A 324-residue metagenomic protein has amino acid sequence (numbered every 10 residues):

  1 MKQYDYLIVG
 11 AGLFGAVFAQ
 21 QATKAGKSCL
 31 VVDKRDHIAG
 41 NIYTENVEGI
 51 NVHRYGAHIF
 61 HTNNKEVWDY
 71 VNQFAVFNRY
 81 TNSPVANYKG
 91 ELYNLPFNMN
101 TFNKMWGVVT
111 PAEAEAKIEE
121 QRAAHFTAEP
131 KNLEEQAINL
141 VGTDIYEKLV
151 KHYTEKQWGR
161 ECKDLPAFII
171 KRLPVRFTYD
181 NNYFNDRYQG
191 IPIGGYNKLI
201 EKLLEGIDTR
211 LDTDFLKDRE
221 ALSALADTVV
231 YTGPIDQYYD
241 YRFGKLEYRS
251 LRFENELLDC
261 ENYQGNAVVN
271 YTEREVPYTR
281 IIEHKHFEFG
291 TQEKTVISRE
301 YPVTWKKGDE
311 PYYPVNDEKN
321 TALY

Functional and structural regions predicted by a protein language model:
Y4-V31: N-terminal Rossmann-like FAD-binding beta1-loop-alpha1 element of flavoenzymes
V9-A11, V32-K34, T62-N63, G194 (+2 more regions): Short His-Asn-centered micro-motif
T23-E48: Glycine-rich FAD pyrophosphate-binding loop
S28, N51, V76, D208-R210: Conserved beta-strand segments of alpha/beta enzyme cores
I42-E45, F97-M99, E293: Short aromatic-enriched loop/helix-cap "lid" or pocket-rim segments at secondary-structure transitions that line
E48-A124: Dinucleotide-binding Rossmann-like beta1-alpha1 core, especially the glycine-rich loop that anchors the ADP
K89-Y93, M99-T228, T232-Y239: Active-site/ligand-binding neighborhood in enzyme catalytic cores
F215-Y324: Mid-domain catalytic core of redox enzymes that form a hydrophobic substrate pocket/lid adjacent to a catalytic redox
